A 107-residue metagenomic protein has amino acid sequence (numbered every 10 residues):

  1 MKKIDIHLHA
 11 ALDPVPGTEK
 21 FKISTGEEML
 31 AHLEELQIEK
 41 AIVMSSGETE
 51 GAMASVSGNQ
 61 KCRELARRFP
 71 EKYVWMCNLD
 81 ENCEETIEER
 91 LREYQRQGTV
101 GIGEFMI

Functional and structural regions predicted by a protein language model:
M1-Q60: An N-terminally biased module of ancient metal coordination in phosphate/nucleic-acid-related enzymes
M53-I107: Active-site gating/metal-coordination segments in enzymes
